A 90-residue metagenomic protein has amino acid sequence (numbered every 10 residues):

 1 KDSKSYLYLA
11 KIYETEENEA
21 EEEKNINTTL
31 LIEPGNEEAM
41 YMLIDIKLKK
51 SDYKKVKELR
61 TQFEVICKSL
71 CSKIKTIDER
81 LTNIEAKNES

Functional and structural regions predicted by a protein language model:
K1, I32, V65-S69: Structural marker of alpha-solenoid helical repeat scaffolds
K1-E23: N-terminal, post-signal-peptide region of Sec/Tat-exported proteins
K4-Y8, E38-M42, E58, S72-I77: Alpha-solenoid helical repeat scaffolds
E16-T28, K50-L59: Structural signature of tandem alpha-helical TPR/SEL1-like repeats, specifically the intra-repeat loop/turn
K57-S90: Terminal, low-structured helical/coil segments at or just beyond the last alpha-helical repeat
